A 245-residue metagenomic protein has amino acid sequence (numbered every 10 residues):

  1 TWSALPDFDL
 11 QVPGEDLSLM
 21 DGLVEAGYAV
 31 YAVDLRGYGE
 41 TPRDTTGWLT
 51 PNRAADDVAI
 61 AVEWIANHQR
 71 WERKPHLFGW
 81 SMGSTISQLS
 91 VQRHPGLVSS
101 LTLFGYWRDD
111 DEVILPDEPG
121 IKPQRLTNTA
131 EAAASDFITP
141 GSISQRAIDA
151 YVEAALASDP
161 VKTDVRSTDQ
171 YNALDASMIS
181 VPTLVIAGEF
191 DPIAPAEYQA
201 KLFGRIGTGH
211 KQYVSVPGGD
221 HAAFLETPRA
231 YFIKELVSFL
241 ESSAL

Functional and structural regions predicted by a protein language model:
T1-Y28: Short, surface-exposed "cap/lid" segments of acyl-processing enzymes
A4-F8, D34-L49: Glycine-rich "HGGG/HGxG" loop immediately N-terminal to the catalytic nucleophile of the alpha/beta-hydrolase
A55-R73: Conserved acidic catalytic loop of the alpha/beta-hydrolase fold
R70-F78, M82-D109: Conserved hydrolase catalytic core segment
I179, V185-A187, D191: Short beta-strand/loop motif that positions the catalytic acidic residue of the alpha/beta-hydrolase fold
V181, P195-G204: Short alpha-helix in the alpha/beta-hydrolase fold that links the catalytic acid
F190-A194, A222-A223: Acidic catalytic loop of the alpha/beta-hydrolase fold
G219-A230: Catalytic histidine-centered segment of alpha/beta-hydrolase-like enzymes
